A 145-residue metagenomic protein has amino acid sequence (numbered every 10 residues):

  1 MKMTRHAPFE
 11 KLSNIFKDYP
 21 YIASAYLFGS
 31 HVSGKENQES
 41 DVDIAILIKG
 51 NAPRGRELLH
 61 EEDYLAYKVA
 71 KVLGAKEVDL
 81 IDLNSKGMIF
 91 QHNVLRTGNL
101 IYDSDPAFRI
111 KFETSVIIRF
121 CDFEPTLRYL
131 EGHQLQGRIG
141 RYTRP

Functional and structural regions predicted by a protein language model:
M1-S24, V32-Q38, N51-P145: Catalytic core of pol beta-like nucleotidyltransferases
D41-D43: Short glycine-rich His-centered loop
A45-K49: Short hydrophobic/aromatic beta-strand micro-patches that form the beta-sheet surface supporting nucleotide- or nucleic
